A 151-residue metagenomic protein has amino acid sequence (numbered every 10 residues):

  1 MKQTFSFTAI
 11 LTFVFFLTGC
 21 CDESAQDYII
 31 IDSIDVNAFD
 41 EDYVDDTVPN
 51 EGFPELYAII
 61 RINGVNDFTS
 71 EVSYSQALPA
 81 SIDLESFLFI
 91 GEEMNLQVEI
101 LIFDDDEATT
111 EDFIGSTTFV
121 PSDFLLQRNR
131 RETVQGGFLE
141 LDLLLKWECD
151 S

Functional and structural regions predicted by a protein language model:
M1-T8: Bacterial N-terminal signal peptides that target proteins for export
F16-C20: C-terminal motif of bacterial Sec signal peptides marking the signal peptidase cleavage site
C21-E55: C2/C2-like lipid-binding beta-sandwich modules
S24, E51, G91-E93, L125 (+1 more regions): Surface-exposed coil/turn segments at beta-strand junctions on protein surfaces, enriched
I30, D105-S151: C2-type phospholipid-binding modules
A38-D40, I62-G64, L88-I90, D104-D106 (+1 more regions): Beta-strand elements of well-folded, non-transmembrane domains
I59-L96: Tryptophan-paired
D83-F119: Eukaryotic beta-sheet cores, primarily in C2 and C2-like/PH beta-sandwich modules
